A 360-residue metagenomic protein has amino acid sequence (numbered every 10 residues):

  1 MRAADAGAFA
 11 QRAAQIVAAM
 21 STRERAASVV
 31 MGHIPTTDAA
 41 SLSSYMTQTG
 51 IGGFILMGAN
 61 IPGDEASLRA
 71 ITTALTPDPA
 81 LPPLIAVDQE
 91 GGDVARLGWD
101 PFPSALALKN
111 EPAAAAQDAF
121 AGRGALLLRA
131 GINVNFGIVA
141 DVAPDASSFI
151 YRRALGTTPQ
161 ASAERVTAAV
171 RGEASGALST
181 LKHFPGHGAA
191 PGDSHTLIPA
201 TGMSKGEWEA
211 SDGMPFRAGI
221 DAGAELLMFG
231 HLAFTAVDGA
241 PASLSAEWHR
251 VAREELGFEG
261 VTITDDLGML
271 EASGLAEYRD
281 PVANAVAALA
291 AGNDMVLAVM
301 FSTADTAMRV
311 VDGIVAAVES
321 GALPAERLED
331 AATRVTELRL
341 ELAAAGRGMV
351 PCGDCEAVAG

Functional and structural regions predicted by a protein language model:
M1-G52, E255, S273-G360: Preference for extracellular/luminal or secreted protein segments
S21, P62-A74, A161-L323: Second-shell residues forming the walls of enzyme active-site clefts
A27-I34, G52-L56, P83-Q89, V134-I138 (+5 more regions): Hydrophobic faces of well-ordered beta-strands that scaffold small-molecule active sites in alpha/beta enzyme cores
G32, T47, I51-I61, T72-D78: A short aromatic-anchored loop/beta-hairpin motif
T76-P101, A119-V142, S162-G186: Glycine-rich, aromatic-flanked loop segments that form ligand/cofactor-binding clefts across common enzyme folds
P101-A113, G156: A charged helix-plus-loop insertion that forms the helical arch/lid used to bind and gate nucleic-acid substrates
A113-A114, S148-S162, V166: Active-site cleft segment of glycoside hydrolase catalytic domains centered on the general acid/base Glu
D118-G122, E164, A168, A210-P215 (+1 more regions): A non-catalytic, amphipathic alpha-helix used as a structural packing/dimerization or gating element in enzyme scaffolds
